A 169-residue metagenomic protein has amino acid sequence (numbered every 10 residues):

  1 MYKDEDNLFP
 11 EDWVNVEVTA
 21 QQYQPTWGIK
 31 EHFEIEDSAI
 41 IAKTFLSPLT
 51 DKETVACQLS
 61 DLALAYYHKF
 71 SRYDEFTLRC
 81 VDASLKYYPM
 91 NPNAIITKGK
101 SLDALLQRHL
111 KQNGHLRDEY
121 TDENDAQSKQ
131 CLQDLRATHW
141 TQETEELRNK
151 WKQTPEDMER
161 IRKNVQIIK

Functional and structural regions predicted by a protein language model:
M1-I41: Hydrophobic/aromatic-rich core segments of domains that either
D4-P10, H68-E75: Intrinsically disordered, low-complexity coil segments
V14, Y66-Y67, D82: ER/secretory pathway lumenal C-terminal domains and tails of membrane proteins involved in glycoprotein biogenesis
I29-I40, F70-C80, T121-N124: Helix-turn-helix repeat elements of alpha-solenoid scaffolds
I40-P48: C-terminal domain-closing interface element
A42-K43, L62-A65, F76: Long, charge-rich alpha-helical interaction segments
S47-K69, P89-G114, K129, T138-I168: Amphipathic alpha-helical repeat scaffolds of TPR domains
D74-L85, K111-W140: Alpha-helical repeat scaffolds
